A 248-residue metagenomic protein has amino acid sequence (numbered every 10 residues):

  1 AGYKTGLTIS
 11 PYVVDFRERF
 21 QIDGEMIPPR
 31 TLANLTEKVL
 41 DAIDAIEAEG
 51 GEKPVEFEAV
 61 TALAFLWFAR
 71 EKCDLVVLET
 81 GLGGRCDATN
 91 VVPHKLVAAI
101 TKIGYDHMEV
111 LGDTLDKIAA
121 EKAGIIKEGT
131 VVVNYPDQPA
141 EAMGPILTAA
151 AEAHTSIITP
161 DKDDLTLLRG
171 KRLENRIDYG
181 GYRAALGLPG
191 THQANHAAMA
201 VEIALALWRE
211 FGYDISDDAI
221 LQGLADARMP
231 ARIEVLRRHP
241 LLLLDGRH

Functional and structural regions predicted by a protein language model:
Y3, A153-I157, A197, Y213: Short glycine/serine/threonine/alanine-rich loop segments
Y3-P93, E109-L111: ATP-dependent carboxylate-amine ligase catalytic core
T8, N134-D137, A149-K171, G187-T191 (+3 more regions): Beta-strand->loop->alpha-helix junctions that form or flank phosphate-binding loops in nucleotide-handling enzymes
P11, L63-V110, M143-R183: Extended acidic/charged loop-beta regions that coordinate divalent cations and stabilize anionic phosphate/carboxylate
G51-V55, V132-Y135, L243-L244: Short catalytic-loop micro-motif centered on adjacent basic/acidic residues
L75-T80, C86-A99, I103-D106, K117 (+1 more regions): Nucleotide phosphate-binding/pyrophosphate-handling subdomain across enzymes that bind or process nucleotide phosphates
A99-G104, V132-Q138: G-domain G4 guanine-recognition motif of GTPases
A119-K127: Membrane-proximal helix-turn-helix segments that form the acceptor-binding/catalytic region of lipid-linked
